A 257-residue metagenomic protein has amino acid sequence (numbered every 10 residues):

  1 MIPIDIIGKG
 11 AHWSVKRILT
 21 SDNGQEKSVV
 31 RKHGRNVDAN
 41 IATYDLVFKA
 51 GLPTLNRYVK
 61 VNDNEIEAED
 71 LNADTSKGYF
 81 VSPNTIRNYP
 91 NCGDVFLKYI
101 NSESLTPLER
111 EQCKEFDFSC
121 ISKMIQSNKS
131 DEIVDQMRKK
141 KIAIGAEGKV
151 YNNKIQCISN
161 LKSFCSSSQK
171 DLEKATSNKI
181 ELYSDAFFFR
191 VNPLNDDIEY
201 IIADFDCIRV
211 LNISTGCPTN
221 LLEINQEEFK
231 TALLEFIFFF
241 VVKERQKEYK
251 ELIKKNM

Functional and structural regions predicted by a protein language model:
M1-P3: A short, low-complexity linker immediately N-terminal to eukaryotic Hanks-type protein kinase catalytic domains
D5, K9-K49, Q156: ATP-binding glycine-rich loop module of kinase domains
I6-G8, R57-V61, I180: Short beta-strand
S28-N36, E69-L71, K98, Q156 (+1 more regions): Active-site ExK catalytic segment of metal-dependent nucleases
V29, P53, I66, E199-A203 (+1 more regions): Protein kinase-like catalytic core scaffold
V37-T43, S76-V81, L211-C217: Active-site-adjacent loop/helix micro-motif of nuclease/hydrolase catalytic cores
T54-S163: Conserved structural core of kinase catalytic domains
K114-D117, V134-Y183, F189-M257: C-lobe/activation-segment region of protein kinase-like
